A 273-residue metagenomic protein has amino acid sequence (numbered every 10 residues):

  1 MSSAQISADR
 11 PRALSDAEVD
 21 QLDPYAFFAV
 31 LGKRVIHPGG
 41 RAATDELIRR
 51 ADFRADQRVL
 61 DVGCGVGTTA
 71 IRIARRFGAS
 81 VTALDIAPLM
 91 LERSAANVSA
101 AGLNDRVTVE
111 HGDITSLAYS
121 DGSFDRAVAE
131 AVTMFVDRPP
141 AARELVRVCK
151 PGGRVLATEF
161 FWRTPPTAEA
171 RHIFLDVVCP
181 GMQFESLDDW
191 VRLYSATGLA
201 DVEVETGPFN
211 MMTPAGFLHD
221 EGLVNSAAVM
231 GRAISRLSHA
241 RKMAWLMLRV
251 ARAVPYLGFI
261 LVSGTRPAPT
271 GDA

Functional and structural regions predicted by a protein language model:
H37-A55: Conserved alpha-helix/loop element of class I SAM-dependent methyltransferases that forms part of the SAM/SAH-binding
L60, V66-S116: Class I SAM-dependent methyltransferase SAM/SAH-binding core
T115-R126: A short acidic, Gly/Pro-enriched loop at the edge of an enzyme's catalytic core that lines a small-molecule cofactor
R126-R138: A short SAM/SAH-binding and catalytic strip from SAM-dependent methyltransferases
P139-R154: A short glycine-rich, Lys/Arg-flanked "PGG" loop and its adjoining helix->strand segment in the class I
F160-G181: Short, glycine-/aromatic-enriched active-site segment of Class I SAM-dependent methyltransferases
M182-G198: Short alpha-helix
E203-A273: Conserved Class I S-adenosyl-L-methionine
